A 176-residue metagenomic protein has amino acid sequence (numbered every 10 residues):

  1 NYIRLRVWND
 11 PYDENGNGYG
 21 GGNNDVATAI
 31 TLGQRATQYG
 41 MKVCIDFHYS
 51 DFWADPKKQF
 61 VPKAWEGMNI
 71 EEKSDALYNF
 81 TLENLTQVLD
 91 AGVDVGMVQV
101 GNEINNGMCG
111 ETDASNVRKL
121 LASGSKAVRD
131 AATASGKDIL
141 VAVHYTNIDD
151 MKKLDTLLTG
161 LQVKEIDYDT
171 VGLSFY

Functional and structural regions predicted by a protein language model:
N1-Q38, K42, H48-A76, G172: N-terminal substrate-binding region of glycoside hydrolase catalytic domains
I3-L5, V43-F47, G96-V100, V141-V143 (+1 more regions): Hydrophobic faces of well-ordered beta-strands that scaffold small-molecule active sites in alpha/beta enzyme cores
W8, E103, Y176: Flexible loop residues that form catalytic and substrate-binding hotspots at small-molecule/glycan-binding clefts
N9, Y145-N147, S174: Residue-level signal for short, function-critical loop segments
Y19, D25-A27, A54-G160, I166: Active-site cleft segment of glycoside hydrolase catalytic domains centered on the general acid/base Glu
I45, Y49, A114-V117: A broad "ordered helical/assembly scaffold" signature
H48, R129, Y176: Histidine-centered active-site/metal-ligand motif
